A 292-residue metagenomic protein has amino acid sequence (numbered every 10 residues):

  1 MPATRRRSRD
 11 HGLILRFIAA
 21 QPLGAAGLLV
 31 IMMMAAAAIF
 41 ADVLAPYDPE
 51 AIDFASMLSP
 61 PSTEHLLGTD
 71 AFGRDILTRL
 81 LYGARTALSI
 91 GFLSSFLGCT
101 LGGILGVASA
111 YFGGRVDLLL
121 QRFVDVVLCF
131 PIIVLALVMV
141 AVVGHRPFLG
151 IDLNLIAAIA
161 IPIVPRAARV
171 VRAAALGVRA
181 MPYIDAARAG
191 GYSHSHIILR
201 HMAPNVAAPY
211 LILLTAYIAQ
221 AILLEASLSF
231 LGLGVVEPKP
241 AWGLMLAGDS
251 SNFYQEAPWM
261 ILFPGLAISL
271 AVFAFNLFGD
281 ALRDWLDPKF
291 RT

Functional and structural regions predicted by a protein language model:
M1-M32, L277-T292: Transmembrane alpha-helical segments of polytopic membrane transport and secretion proteins
L28, I76-Y111: Transmembrane alpha-helix signature in integral membrane proteins
L29, A37-F72, L231-P240: Hydrophobic alpha-helical transmembrane segments of membrane transport/permease proteins and related membrane-embedded
L66, D70, L101-I104, Y111-G114 (+2 more regions): Generic hydrophobic transmembrane alpha-helix motif, especially the helices
R85-L101, F130, L176, S195-L228 (+1 more regions): Transmembrane alpha-helices
L128, M139-V143, A175, L224-I268: Glycine-rich helix-loop "coupling/hinge" segments at transmembrane-helix boundaries in multipass transporters
V143-I151, P162, A208-A216, P258-T292: C-terminal transmembrane helix and the adjacent membrane-cytosol boundary/short C-terminal tail of inner/organellar
